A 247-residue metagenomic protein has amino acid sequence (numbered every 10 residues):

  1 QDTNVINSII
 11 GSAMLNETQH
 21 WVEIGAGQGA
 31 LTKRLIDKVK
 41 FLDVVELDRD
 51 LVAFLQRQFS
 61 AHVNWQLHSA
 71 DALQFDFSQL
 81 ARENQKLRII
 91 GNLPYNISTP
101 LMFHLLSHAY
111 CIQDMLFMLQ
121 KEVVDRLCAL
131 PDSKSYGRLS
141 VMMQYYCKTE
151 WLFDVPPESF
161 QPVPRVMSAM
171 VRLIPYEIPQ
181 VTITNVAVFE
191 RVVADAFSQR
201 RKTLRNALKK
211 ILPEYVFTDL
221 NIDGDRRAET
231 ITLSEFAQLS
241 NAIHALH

Functional and structural regions predicted by a protein language model:
Q1-A194, Q238: Catalytic cores of RNA-modifying enzymes
N4, S12, E17-H20, Q28-L31 (+1 more regions): Peripheral terminal appendages
K134, R200-T203, L246-H247: Short secondary-structure junctions and interdomain/linker hinges
S159, A169, L173-P175, V181-Y215 (+2 more regions): An accessory alpha-helical subdomain
